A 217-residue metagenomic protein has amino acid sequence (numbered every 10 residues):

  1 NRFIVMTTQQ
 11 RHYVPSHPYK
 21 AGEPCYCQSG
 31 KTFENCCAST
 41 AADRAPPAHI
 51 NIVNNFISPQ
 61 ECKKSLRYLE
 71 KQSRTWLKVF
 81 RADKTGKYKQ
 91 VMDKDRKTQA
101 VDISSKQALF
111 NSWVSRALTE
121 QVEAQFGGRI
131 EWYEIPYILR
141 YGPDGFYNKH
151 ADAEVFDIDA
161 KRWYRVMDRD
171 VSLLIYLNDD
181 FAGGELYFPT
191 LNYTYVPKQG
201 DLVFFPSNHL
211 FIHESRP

Functional and structural regions predicted by a protein language model:
F3-P18, N35, S39-L202, L210-P217: Fe(II)/2-oxoglutarate oxygenase catalytic core
P15-T32: Short Cys/His-rich zinc-binding micro-motifs
